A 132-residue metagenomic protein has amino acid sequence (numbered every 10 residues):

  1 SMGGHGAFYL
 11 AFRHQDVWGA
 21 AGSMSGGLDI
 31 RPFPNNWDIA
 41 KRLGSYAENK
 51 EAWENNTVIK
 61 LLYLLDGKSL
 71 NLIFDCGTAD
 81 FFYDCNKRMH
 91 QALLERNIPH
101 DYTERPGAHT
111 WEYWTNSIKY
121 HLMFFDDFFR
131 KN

Functional and structural regions predicted by a protein language model:
S1-N132: Non-catalytic cap/lid and distal C-terminal segments of serine-dependent acyl enzymes
